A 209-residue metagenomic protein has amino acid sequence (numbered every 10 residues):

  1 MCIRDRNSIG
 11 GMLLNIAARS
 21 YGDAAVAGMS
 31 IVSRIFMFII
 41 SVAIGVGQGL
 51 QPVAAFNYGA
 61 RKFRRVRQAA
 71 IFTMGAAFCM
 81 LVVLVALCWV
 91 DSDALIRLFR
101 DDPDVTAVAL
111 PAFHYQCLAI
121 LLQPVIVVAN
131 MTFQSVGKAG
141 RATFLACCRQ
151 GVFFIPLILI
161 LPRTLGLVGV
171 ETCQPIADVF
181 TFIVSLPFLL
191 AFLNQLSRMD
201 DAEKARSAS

Functional and structural regions predicted by a protein language model:
I3, A54-A119, I160-S209: Short alpha-helical transmembrane segments in multi-pass integral membrane proteins
R4-A17, G45, G49, L81: Core transmembrane alpha-helical segments of multi-pass membrane transporters/permeases
R6, G10, I39-A43, V83 (+4 more regions): Residue-level hotspots within pore-lining transmembrane alpha-helices of multi-pass secondary transporters
S8-F38, F56, A94-P103, R163-T164: Helix-terminus/linker motif at the lipid-water interface of multi-pass membrane proteins
G10, L14, L50, D91-S92 (+5 more regions): Hydrophobic/aromatic residues in alpha-helical transmembrane segments
V26, F36-I39, T106-H114, R149: Alpha-helical membrane-interface segments at transmembrane helix boundaries
G28-S92, Q123-A142: Small-residue-rich hydrophobic transmembrane alpha-helices
I44-G47, Q116-S135, R141-Q150, V170-L186: Short runs within selected transmembrane alpha-helices of multi-pass transporters and secretion channels
